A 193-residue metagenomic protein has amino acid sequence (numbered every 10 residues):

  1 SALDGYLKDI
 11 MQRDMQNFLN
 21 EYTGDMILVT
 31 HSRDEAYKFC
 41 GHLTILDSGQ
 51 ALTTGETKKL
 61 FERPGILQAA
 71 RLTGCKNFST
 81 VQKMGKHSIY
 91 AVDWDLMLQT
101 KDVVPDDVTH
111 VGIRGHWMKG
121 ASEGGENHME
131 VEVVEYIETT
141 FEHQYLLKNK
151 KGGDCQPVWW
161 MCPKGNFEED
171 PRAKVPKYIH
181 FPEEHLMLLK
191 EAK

Functional and structural regions predicted by a protein language model:
S1-G65: ABC ATPase nucleotide-binding domains
L3-D4, A69, G120: A generic structural signal for short coil/turn motifs at secondary-structure boundaries
R13, L67, S79-V81, M129-V134: Small-residue-enriched segments and motifs
L60-R63, L72, A121, L189: Residues that scaffold the ATP/ADP-binding catalytic core of kinase and kinase-like folds
E62-M84, G112: C-terminal boundary and immediately downstream tail of ABC-type ATPase nucleotide-binding domains
K76, H87-K193: Non-catalytic connector elements of ABC transporters
